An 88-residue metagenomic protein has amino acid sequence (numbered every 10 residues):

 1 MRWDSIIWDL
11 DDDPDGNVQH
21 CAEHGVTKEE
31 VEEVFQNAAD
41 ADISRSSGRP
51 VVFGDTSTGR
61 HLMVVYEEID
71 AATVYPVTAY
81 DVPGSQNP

Functional and structural regions predicted by a protein language model:
M1-P88: Ribonuclease/tRNase effector modules and their secretory precursors
